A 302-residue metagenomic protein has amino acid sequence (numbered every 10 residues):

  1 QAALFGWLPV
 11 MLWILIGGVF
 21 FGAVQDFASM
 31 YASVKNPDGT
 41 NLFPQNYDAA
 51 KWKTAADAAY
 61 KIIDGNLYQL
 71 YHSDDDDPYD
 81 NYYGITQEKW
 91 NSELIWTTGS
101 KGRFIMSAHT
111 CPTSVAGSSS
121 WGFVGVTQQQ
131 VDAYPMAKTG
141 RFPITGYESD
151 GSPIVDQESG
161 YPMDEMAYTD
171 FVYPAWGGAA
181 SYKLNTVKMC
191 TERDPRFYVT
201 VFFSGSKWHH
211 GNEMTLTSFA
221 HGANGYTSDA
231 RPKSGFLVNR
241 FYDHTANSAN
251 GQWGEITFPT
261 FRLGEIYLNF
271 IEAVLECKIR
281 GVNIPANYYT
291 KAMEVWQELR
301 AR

Functional and structural regions predicted by a protein language model:
Q1, F21, A49-I63, Y289 (+1 more regions): Hydrophobic core segments within long, regular secondary-structure runs in both alpha- and beta-rich folds
A2-L12, I16: N-terminal low-complexity segments that are often proline-rich with Ser/Thr-Pro
A3, G22-M30, N269-I279: Well-ordered alpha-helical scaffold segments within catalytic/enzyme domains
G6, N66-D74, L275-V282: Surface-exposed helix-capping loop/turn segments at secondary-structure junctions
W13-V24, T260, Y267, V274: TPR repeat positional signature
V24-H221: An aromatic- and glycine-enriched ligand-binding surface/loop that stacks and positions planar moieties
G177-L299: C-terminal substrate/ligand-recognition segments
